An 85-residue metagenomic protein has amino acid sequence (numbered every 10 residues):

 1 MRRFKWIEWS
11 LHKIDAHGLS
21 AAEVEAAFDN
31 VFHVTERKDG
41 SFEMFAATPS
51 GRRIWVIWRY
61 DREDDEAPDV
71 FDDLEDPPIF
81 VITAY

Functional and structural regions predicted by a protein language model:
M1-Y85: Ribonuclease/tRNase effector modules and their secretory precursors
